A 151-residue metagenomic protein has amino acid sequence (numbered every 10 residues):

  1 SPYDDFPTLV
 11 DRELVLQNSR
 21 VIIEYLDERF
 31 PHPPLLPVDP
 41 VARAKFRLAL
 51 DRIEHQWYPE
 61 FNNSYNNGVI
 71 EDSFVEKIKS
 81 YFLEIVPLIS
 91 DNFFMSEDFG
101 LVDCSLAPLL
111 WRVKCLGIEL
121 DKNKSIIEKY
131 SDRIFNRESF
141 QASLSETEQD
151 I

Functional and structural regions predicted by a protein language model:
S1-E84, N92: GST-like domain detector, emphasizing the conserved glutathione-binding G-site in the N-terminal thioredoxin-like
R12, A107, E146: Conserved residues at the C-terminal ends of beta-strands
A49, I53-S143: GST-like fold's C-terminal all-alpha helical module
E148-I151: Carbohydrate-binding/catalytic loop surfaces
